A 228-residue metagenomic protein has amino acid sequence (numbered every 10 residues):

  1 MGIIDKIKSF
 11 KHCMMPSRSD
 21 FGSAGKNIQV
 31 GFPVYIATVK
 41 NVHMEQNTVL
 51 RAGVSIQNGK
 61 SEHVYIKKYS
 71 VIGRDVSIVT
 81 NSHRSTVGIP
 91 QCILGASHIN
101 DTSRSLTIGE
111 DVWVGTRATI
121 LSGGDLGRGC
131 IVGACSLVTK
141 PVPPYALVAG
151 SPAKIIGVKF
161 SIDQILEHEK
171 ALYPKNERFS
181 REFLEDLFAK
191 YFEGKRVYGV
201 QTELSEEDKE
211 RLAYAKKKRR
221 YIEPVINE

Functional and structural regions predicted by a protein language model:
M1-I36: Extended, small-residue-rich solenoid/repeat segments and analogous flexible loops that form exposed scaffolds
V34-D125, K159-F160: Flexible, glycine/small-residue-enriched loop-and-beta-strand segment within the central core of proteins
V49, W113, I131, L147-A149: Short-chain dehydrogenase/reductase
E62, P144-A146, K154: Glycine-centered loop/turn positions within well-structured domains that cap or flank conserved ligand/cofactor-binding
G95-I120, S151-E228: C-terminal segments of enzyme domains that contribute to small-molecule binding surfaces
G124, S136, V142, S151: Short beta-to-alpha loop/turn elements within the nucleotide-binding domains of ABC transporters
G127-C130, P143-Y145: Conserved catalytic segment of ABC-fold P-loop ATPases
C130-S136: Short, electropositive alpha-helical surface patch
